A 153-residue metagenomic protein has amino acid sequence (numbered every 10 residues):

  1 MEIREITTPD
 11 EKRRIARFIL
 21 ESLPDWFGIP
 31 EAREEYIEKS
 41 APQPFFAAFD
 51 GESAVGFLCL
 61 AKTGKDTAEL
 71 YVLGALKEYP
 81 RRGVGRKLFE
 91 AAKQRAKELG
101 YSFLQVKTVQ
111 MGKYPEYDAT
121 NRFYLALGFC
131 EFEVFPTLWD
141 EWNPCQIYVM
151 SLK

Functional and structural regions predicted by a protein language model:
M1-E31: Short amphipathic alpha-helix that is part of the acyltransferase structural core
Q43, N143-I147: Short hydrophobic/aromatic beta-strand or adjacent loop that forms the aromatic wall/cage of a ligand/substrate-binding
A47, S53-A61, E69-G74: Conserved beta-strand in the GNAT
D66-K77, Q105-K107: Conserved acetyl-CoA binding element of GNAT-fold acetyltransferases
L76-R82, G112: Active-site acidic-Proline motif in GNAT/NAT acetyltransferases
R81-Q94, E98, R122: Conserved acetyl-CoA-binding loop-helix of GNAT-fold acetyltransferases
R86, M111-E133: Conserved active-site alpha-helix within GNAT-family acetyltransferase domains
A96-P115: Conserved GNAT acetyl-CoA-binding A-motif
